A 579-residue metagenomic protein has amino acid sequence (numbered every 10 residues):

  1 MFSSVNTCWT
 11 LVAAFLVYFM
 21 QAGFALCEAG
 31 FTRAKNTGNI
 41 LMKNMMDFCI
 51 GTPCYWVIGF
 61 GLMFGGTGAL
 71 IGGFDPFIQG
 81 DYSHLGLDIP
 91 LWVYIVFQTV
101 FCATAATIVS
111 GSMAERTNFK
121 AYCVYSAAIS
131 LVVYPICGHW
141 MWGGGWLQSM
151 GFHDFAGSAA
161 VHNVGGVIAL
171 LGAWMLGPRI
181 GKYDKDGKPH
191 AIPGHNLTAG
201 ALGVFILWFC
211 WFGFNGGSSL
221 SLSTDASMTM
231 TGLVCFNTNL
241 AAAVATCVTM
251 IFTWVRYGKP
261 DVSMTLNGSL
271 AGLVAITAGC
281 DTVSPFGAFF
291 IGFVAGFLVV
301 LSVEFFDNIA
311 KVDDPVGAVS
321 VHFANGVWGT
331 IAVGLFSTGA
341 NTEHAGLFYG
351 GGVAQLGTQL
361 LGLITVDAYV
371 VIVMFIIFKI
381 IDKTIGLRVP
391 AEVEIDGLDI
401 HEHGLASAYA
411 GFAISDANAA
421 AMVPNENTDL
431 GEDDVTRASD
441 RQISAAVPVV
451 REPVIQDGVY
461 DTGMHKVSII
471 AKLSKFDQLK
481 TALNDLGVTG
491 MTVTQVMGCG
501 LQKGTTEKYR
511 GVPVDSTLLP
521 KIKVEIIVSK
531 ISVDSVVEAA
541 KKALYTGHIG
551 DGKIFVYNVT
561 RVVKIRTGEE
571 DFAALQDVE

Functional and structural regions predicted by a protein language model:
M1-Q456: Glycine- and aromatic-enriched membrane alpha-helices
H401-L405, A420-E579: Positively charged, small/polar-rich N-terminal and surface patches that mediate targeting and assembly and bind
